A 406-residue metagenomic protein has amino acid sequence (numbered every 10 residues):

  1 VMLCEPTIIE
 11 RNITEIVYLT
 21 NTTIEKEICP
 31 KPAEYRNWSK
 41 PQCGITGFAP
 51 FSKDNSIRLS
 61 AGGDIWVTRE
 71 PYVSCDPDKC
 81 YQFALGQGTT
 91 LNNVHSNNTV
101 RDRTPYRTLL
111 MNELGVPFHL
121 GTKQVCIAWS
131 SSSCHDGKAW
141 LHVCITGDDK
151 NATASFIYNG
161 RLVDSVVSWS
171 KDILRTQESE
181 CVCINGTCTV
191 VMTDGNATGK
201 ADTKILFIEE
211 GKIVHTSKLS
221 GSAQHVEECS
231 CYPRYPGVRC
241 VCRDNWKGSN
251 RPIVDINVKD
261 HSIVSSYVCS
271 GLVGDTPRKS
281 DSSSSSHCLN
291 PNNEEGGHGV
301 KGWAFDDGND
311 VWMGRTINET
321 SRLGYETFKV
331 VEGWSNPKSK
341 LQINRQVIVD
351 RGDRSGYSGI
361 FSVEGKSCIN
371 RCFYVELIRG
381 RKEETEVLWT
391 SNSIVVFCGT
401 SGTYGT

Functional and structural regions predicted by a protein language model:
P6-I28: Serine/threonine-rich low-complexity intrinsically disordered regions
N12, N21, N37, N97 (+4 more regions): N-linked glycosylation sites
P50, L85, T90-L114, N151-G160 (+4 more regions): Short, surface-exposed beta-strand/strand-loop-strand elements in extracellular ectodomains
K53-S60, V163-D172, S217-G221, V268-G271 (+1 more regions): Solvent-exposed serine/threonine-rich low-complexity stretches and specific carbohydrate-binding patches
Y72-K79, E180-T189, S362-N370: Short Pro-Gly-centered beta-turn/loop motif in secreted/extracellular proteins
L85-T90, M192-T198, E376-K382: Short beta-strand-plus-loop segments that form exposed binding edges in beta-rich domains
C240-C242: Extracellular cysteine-rich, disulfide-stabilized repeat modules
